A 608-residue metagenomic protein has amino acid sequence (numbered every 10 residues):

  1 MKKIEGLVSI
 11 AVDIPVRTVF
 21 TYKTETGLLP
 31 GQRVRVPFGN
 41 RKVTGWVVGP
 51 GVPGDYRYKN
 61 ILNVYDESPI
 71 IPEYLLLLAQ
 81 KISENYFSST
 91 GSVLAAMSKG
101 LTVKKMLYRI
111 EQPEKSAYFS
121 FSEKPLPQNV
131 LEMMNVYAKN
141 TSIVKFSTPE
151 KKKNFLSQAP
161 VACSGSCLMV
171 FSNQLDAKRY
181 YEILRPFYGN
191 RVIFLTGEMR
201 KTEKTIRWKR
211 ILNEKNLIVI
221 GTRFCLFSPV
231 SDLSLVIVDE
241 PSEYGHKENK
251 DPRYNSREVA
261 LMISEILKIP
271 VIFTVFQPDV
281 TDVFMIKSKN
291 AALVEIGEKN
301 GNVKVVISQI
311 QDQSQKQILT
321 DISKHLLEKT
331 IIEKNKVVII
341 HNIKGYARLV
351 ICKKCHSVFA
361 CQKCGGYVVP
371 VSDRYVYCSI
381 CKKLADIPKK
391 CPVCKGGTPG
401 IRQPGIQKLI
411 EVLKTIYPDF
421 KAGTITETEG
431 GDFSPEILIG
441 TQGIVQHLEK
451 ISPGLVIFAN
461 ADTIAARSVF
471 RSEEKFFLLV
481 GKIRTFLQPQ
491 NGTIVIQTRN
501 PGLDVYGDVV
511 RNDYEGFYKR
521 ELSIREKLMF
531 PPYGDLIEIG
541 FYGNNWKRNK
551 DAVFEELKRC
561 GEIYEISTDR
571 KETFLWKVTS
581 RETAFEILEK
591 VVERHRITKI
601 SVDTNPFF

Functional and structural regions predicted by a protein language model:
M1-K304, Q311-D312, I331-I332, K450 (+6 more regions): Accessory, non-ATPase domains that flank or precede helicase/AAA+ motor cores in DNA-metabolism machines
R33, P278, H325-L326, N335 (+2 more regions): C-terminal helicase module of SF1/SF2 nucleic-acid helicases/translocases
Y58-S68, P241-S242, H246-K247, C391-P399 (+2 more regions): Short hinge/gating elements
L75-Y86, I211-N213, L217-R223, I318-V338 (+1 more regions): Phosphate-interacting basic helix/loop segments used at nucleotide- and nucleic-acid interfaces
G165-Y180, I332-K353, G400-I406, I537-K550: Conserved strand-helix element at the start of the C-terminal RecA-like helicase core
Y188-M199, K363, P418-E427: Conserved RecA-like helicase motor-core motifs
K289, V294-K363: Conserved helicase motor core of P-loop NTPases
I331-T415, Y518: Cys/His-rich short segments
